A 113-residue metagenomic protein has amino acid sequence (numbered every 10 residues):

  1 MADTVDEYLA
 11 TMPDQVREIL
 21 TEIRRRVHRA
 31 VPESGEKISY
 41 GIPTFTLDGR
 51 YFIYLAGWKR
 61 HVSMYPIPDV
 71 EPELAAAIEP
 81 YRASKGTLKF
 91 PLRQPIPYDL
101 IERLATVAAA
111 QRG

Functional and structural regions predicted by a protein language model:
M1-G113: Charge-dense, helix-prone N-terminal extensions
